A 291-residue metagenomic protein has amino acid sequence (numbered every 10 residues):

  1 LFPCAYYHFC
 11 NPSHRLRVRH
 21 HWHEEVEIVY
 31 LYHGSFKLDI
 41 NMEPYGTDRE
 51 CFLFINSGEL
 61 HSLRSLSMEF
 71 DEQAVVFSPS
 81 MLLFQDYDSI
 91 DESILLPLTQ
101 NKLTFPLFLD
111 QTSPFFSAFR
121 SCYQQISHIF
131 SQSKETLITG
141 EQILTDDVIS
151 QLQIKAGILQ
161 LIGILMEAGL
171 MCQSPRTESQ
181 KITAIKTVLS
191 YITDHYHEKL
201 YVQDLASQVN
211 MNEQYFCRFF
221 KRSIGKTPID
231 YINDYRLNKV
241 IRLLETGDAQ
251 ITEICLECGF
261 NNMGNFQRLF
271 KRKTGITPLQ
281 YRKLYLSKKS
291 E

Functional and structural regions predicted by a protein language model:
L1-F54, G58-L60, D91-E92, Q100-P106 (+2 more regions): Generic protein-terminus/edge-of-domain signal
L1-Y6, L60-G140: A hydrophobic/aromatic-rich effector-binding and dimerization subdomain of bacterial HTH-type transcriptional regulators
G34, F115-T136, A184-H195, K239 (+1 more regions): Solvent-exposed, amphipathic alpha-helical segments
E92, F116, Q151, K155 (+3 more regions): Short, structured helix-loop boundary elements
Q111-P114, S131-L159, S179: All-alpha amphipathic helical-bundle segments outside canonical DNA-binding/catalytic cores that form hydrophobic
Y123, I158-I162, M166: Short, amphipathic alpha-helical segments that act as regulatory/interfacial helices in nucleotide-processing proteins
I164-M171, T187-L237, T246-A249, E253-L284: Basic/polar phosphate-binding segments, predominantly the helix-turn-helix DNA-binding elements of transcriptional
